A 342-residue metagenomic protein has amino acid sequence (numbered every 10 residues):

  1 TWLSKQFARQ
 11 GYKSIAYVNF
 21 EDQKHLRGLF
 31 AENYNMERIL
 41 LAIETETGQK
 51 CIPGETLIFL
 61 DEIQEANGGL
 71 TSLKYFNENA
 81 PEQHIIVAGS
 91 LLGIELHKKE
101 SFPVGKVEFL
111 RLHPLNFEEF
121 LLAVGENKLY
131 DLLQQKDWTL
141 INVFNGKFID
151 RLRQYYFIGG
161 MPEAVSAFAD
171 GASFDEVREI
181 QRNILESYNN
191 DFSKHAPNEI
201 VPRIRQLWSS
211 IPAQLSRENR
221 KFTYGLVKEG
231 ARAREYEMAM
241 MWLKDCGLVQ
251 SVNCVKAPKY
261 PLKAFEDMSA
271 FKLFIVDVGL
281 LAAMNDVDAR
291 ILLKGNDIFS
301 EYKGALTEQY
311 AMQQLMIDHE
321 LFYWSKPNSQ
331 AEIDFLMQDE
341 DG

Functional and structural regions predicted by a protein language model:
L3, F7: Hydrophobic positions on the alpha1 helix immediately C-terminal to the Walker A/P-loop
R9-L26: Conserved catalytic segments around the Walker B and adjacent sensor/switch elements of P-loop NTPase domains
D22-T56: Short glycine-rich substrate-engagement loop in P-loop NTPases that contacts/grips substrate
K50-G68: Conserved P-loop NTPase "ATPase switch" module shared by AAA+ and STAND
F59, H84-S90, R111, F120: Structural recognition of the conserved hydrophobic beta-strand(s) that form the central parallel beta-sheet of P-loop
L70-V87, L91-G93: Conserved catalytic/switch belt of AAA+ P-loop NTPases
H97-S216: Interdomain motor-coupling "hinge/lid" segment immediately C-terminal to the ATP-binding subdomain of NTP-driven enzymes
S166-D341: Accessory nucleic acid-recognition modules appended to NTPase machines
